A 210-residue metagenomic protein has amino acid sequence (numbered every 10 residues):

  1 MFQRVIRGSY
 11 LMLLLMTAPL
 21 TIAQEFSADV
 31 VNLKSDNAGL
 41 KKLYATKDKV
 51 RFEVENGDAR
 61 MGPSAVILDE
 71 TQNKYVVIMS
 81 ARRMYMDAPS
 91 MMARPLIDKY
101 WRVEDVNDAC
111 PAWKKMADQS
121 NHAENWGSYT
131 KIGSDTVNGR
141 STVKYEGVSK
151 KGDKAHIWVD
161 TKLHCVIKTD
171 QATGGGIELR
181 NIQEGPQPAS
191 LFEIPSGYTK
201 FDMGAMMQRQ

Functional and structural regions predicted by a protein language model:
M1-M12: Bacterial N-terminal signal peptides that target proteins for export
A18-P19: N-terminal signal peptide c-region/cleavage motif recognized by signal peptidases
I22-Q210: Extended soluble regions of mature proteins
